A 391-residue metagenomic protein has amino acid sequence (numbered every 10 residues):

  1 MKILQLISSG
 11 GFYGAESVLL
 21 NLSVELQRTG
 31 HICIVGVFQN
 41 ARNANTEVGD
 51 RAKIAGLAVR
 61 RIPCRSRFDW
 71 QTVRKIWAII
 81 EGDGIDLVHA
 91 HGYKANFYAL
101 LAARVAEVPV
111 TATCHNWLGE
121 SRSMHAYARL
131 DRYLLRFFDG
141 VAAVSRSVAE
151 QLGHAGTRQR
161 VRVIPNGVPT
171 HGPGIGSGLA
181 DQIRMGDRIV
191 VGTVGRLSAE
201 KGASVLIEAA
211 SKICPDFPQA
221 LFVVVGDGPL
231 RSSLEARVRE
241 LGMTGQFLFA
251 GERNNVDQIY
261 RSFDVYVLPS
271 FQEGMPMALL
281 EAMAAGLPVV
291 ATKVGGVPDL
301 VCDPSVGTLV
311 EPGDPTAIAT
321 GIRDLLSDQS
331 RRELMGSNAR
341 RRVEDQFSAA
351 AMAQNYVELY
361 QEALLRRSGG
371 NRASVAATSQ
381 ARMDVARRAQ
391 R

Functional and structural regions predicted by a protein language model:
Q5-F68, T72, V163, P229: N-terminal strand-loop element at the rim of the active site of nucleotide-sugar-dependent glycosyltransferases
E16-V24, I189, T193-P215, P229-A236 (+1 more regions): A conserved mid-protein helix/loop that constitutes part of the nucleotide-sugar donor-binding site
G56, E235-G251: Nucleotide-activated donor-binding/catalytic signature segment of Leloir-type glycosyltransferases, i.e., the conserved
F138-G172: A short, active-site helix/loop in glycosyltransferases that binds the activated sugar's phosphate group
E252, F271: Aromatic "clamp/platform" in nucleotide-sugar-dependent glycosyltransferases that forms part of the donor/acceptor
P288-A291, V301: Short hydrophobic beta-strand element within catalytic cores of glycosyltransferases and related nucleotide-activated
D303-P304, T308-P315, D324-Q329: Conserved acidic donor-binding segment of nucleotide-sugar-dependent glycosyltransferases
A317, D324, R331-Q346, M352-E358: A short, well-ordered alpha-helix in the C-terminal region of glycosyltransferases
